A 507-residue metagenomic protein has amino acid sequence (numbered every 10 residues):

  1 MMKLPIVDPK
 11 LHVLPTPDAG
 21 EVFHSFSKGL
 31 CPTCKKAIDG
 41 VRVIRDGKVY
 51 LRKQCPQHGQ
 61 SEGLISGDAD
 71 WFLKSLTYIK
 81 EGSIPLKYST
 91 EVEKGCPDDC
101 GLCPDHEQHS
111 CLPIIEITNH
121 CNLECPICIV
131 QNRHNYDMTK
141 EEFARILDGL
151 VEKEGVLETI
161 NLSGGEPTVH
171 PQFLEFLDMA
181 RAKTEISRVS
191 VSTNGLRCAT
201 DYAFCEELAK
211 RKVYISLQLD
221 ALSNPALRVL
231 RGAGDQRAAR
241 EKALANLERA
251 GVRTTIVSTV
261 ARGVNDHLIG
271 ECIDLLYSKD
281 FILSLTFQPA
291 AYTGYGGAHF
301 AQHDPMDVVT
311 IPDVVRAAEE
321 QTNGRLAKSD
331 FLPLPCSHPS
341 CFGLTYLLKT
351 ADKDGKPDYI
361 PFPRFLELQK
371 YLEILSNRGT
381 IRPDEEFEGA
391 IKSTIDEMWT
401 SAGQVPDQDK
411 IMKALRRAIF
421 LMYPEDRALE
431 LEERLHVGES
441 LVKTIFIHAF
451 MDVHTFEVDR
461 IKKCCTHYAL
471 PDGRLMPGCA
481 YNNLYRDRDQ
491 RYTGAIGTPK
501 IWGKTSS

Functional and structural regions predicted by a protein language model:
M2-G67, W71-P85, N377-S507: Flexible mid-to-C-terminal extensions adjoining Fe-S/redox cofactors in radical SAM and related proteins
M2-I6, R237-A238, E248-V437: Radical SAM enzyme [4Fe-4S]-AdoMet core and its adjacent flexible, acidic and glycine-rich loops/tails across
T16, K36-I38, D98-D99, D201-Y202 (+2 more regions): Short alpha-helical segments and helix-capping/turn motifs at coil-helix boundaries
V43, G47-G67, W71, Y78-A203 (+1 more regions): Conserved alpha-helical substructure of the radical SAM core
C55, K94-C103, C111-L112, C121 (+4 more regions): Functionally engaged cysteine thiol sites
Q131-D137, R228-G234, A301-D304: Short glycine-enriched, charge-decorated loop/helix-capping segments at active-site entrances that position
A144-N161, H170-P289: Radical SAM/AdoMet-radical enzyme domain recognition
